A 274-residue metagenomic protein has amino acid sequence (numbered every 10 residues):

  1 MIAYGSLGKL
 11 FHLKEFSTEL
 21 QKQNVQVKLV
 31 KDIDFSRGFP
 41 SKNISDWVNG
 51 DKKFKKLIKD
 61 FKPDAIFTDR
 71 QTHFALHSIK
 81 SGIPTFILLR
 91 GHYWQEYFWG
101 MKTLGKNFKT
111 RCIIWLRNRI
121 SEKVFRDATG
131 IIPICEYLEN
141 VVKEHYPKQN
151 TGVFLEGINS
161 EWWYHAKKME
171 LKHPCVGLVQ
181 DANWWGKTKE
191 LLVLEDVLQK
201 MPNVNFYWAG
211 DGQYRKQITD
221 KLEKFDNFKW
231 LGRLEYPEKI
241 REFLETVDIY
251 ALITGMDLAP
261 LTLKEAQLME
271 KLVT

Functional and structural regions predicted by a protein language model:
A3, K167-Q199, Y207: Conserved donor-binding/catalytic core segment of Leloir-type glycosyltransferases
F35-P40, I87-R119, K172: Acceptor-binding helix/loop patch of EC 2.4 sugar-transfer enzymes, predominantly nucleotide-sugar-dependent
K52, K56, K109-I131: Membrane-proximal helix-turn-helix segments that form the acceptor-binding/catalytic region of lipid-linked
I58, E242-V247: Short alpha-helical donor nucleotide-sugar binding micro-motif in glycosyltransferases
R126, E139-I158: Helix-loop-beta element that forms the nucleotide-linked donor phosphate-binding surface in glycosyltransferases
K216-L234: Nucleotide-activated donor-binding/catalytic signature segment of Leloir-type glycosyltransferases, i.e., the conserved
R241, L263-L268: Short alpha-helical segment that forms part of, or immediately flanks, the ligand-binding pocket in carbohydrate-active
G255: Aromatic "clamp/platform" in nucleotide-sugar-dependent glycosyltransferases that forms part of the donor/acceptor
